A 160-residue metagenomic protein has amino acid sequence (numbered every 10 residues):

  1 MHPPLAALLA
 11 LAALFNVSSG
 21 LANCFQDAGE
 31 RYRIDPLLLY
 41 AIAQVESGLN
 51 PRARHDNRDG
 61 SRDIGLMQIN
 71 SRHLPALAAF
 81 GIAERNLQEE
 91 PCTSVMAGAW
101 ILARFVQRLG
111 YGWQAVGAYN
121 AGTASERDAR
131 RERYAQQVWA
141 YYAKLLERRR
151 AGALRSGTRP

Functional and structural regions predicted by a protein language model:
M1-A6: Positively charged n-region of N-terminal signal peptides that target proteins for export
A7-N16: Bacterial N-terminal signal peptides
F15-P160: Catalytic glycan-binding domains that act on GlcNAc-containing polysaccharides
